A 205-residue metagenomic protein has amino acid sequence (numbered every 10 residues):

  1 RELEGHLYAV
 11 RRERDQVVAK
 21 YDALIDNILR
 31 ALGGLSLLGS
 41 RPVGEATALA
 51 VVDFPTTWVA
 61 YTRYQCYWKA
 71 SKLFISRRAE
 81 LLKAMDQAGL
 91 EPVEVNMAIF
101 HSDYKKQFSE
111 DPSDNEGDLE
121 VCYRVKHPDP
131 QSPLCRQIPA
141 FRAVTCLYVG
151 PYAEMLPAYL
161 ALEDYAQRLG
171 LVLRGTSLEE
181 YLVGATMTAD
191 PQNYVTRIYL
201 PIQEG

Functional and structural regions predicted by a protein language model:
E2-G205: A solvent-exposed interaction/effector surface
